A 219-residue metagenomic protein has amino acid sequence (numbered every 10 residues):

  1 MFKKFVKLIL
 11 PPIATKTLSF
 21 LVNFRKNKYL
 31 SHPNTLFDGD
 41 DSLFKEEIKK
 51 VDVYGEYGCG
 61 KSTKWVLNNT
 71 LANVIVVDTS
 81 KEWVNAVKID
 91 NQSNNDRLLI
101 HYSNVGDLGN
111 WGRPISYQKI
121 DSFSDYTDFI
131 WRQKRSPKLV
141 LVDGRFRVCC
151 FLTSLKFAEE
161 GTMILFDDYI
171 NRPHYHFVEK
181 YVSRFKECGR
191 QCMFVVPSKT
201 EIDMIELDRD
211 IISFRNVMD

Functional and structural regions predicted by a protein language model:
M1-T35, R209-D219: Membrane-proximal basic amphipathic "stem/tether" segments
F20-L36, K45-V51, D107-F129: Glycine-rich phosphate-binding "P-loop"
L36, Y57-G58, R145-V148: Short, glycine/acidic-rich beta->alpha junctions
D38-F44, K61-T63, S124-I130, C150-T153 (+1 more regions): A generic local structural motif
D38-N110: SAM cofactor-binding core of SAM-dependent methyltransferases, primarily the Rossmann-like beta-alpha-beta module
H101-T153: Internal catalytic-core helix/loop-beta-alpha segment that presents or stabilizes conserved functional determinants
I130-K134, K138-D219: C-terminal substrate-binding/active-site "lid" region of AdoMet-derived donor-dependent transferases
